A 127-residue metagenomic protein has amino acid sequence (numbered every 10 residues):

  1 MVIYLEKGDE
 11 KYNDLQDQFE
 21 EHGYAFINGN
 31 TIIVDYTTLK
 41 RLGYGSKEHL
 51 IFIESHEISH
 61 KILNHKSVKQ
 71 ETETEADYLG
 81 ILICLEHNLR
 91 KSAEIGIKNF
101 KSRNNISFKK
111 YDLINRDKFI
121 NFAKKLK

Functional and structural regions predicted by a protein language model:
K7-D9, A76: Membrane-anchoring hydrophobic helices of lipid-metabolizing enzymes
E10-K47, I58-N64: Active-site scaffold of zinc-dependent metalloenzymes
G43-Y44, E57-E75, I83-L89: Catalytic Zn2+-binding segment of zinc metalloproteases
E54: A conserved beta-strand element that flanks and buttresses the S-adenosyl-L-methionine
L79: Patatin-like phospholipase
H87-K127: Long, well-structured alpha-helical subdomains associated with metal-dependent extracellular/ecto-lumenal hydrolases
